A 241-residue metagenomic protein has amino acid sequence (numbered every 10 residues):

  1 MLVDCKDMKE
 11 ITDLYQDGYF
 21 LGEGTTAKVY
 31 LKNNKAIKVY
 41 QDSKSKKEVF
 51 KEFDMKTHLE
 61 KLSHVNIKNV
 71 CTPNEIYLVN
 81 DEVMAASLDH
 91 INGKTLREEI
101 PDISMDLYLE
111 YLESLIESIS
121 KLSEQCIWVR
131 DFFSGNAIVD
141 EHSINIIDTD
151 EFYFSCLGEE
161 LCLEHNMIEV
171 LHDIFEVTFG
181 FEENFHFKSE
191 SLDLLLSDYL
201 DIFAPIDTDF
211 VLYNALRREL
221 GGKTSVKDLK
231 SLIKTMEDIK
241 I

Functional and structural regions predicted by a protein language model:
M1-D17: A short, low-complexity linker immediately N-terminal to eukaryotic Hanks-type protein kinase catalytic domains
L14-T72, I76: ATP-binding glycine-rich loop module of kinase domains
L31, H90, I138-V139: Conserved hydrophobic "DFG−1" position in protein kinase catalytic cores
K35, N69, A86, N145-D148: Protein kinase-like catalytic core scaffold
K68-Y111: Conserved structural core of kinase catalytic domains
M105-S123: Conserved alphaE helix
I119-D140: Catalytic-loop of the protein kinase fold
E141-K240: C-lobe/activation-segment region of protein kinase-like
